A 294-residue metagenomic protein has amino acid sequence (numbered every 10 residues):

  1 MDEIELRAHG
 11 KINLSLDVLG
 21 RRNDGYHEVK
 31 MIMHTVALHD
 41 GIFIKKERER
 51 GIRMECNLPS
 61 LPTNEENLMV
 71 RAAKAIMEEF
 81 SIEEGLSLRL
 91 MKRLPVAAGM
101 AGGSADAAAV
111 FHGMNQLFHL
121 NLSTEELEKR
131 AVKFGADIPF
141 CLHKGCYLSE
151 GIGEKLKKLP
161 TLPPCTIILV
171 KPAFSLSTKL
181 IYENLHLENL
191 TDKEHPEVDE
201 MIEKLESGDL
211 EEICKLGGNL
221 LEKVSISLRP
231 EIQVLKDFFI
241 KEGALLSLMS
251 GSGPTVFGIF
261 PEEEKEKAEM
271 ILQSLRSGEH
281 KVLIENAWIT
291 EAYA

Functional and structural regions predicted by a protein language model:
M1-A98, N115-Q116, L120-E125, L162 (+1 more regions): ATP-binding N-lobe of GHMP and related small-molecule kinases
L14, I42-I44, M69, G103 (+5 more regions): Residue-level signal for inorganic ion chemistry
T35, V132-K133, P139-L142, K158-P163 (+1 more regions): Solvent-exposed alpha-helices and their adjacent loops that cap or buttress functional pockets in soluble metabolic
R48-P62, V110, E206-G217: Short, basic/glycine-rich phosphate-binding loops at helix/coil junctions that contact nucleotide phosphates
A72-E79, E126, R130-K133, V234-G243 (+1 more regions): Generic non-transmembrane alpha-helical segments
G85, A107, F111-L148: Contiguous, small/hydrophobic- and glycine-enriched helical/loop subdomains that border and often "cap" functional
R89-F118, A136, L245-F257: Glycine/serine-rich anion-binding loops at beta->alpha junctions that coordinate negatively charged ligand groups
H143, Y147-L246, E262-E266, M270-Q273 (+1 more regions): Conserved, helical-rich catalytic subdomain that frames metal- and/or nucleotide-binding sites in enzyme alpha/beta
